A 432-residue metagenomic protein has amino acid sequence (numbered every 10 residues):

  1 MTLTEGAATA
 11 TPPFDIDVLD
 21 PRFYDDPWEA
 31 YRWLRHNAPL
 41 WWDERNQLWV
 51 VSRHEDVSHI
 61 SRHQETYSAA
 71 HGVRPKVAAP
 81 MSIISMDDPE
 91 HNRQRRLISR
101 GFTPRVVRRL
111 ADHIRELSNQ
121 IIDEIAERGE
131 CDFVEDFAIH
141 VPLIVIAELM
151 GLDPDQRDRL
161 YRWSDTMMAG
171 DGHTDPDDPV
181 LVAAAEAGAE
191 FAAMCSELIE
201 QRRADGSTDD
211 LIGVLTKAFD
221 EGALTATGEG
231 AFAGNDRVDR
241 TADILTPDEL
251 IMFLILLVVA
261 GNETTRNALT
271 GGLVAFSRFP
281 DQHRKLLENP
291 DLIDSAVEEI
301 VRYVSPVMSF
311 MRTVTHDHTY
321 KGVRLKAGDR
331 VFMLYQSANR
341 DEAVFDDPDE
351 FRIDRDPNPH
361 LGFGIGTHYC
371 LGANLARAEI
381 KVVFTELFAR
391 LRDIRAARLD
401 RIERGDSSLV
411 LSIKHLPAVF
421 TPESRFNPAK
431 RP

Functional and structural regions predicted by a protein language model:
M1-P432: Cytochrome P450
